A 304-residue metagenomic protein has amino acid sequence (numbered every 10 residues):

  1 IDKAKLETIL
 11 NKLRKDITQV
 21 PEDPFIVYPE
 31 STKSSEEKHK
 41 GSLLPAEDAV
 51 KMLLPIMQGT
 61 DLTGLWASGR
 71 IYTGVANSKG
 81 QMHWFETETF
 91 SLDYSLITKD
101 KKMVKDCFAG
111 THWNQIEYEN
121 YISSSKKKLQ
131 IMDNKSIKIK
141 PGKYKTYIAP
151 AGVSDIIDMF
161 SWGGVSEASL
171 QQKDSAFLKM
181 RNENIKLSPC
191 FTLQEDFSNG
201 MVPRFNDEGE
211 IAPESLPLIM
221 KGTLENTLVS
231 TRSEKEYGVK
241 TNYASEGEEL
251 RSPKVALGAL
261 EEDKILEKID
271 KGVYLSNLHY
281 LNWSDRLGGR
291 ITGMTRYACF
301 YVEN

Functional and structural regions predicted by a protein language model:
I1-R204, I211, M220-T223: Active-site bordering "gate/hinge" segments that shape substrate access to catalytic or cofactor-binding pockets
I9, R181-N304: Dual-mode signal for accessory low-complexity, basic/Gly-rich regions
